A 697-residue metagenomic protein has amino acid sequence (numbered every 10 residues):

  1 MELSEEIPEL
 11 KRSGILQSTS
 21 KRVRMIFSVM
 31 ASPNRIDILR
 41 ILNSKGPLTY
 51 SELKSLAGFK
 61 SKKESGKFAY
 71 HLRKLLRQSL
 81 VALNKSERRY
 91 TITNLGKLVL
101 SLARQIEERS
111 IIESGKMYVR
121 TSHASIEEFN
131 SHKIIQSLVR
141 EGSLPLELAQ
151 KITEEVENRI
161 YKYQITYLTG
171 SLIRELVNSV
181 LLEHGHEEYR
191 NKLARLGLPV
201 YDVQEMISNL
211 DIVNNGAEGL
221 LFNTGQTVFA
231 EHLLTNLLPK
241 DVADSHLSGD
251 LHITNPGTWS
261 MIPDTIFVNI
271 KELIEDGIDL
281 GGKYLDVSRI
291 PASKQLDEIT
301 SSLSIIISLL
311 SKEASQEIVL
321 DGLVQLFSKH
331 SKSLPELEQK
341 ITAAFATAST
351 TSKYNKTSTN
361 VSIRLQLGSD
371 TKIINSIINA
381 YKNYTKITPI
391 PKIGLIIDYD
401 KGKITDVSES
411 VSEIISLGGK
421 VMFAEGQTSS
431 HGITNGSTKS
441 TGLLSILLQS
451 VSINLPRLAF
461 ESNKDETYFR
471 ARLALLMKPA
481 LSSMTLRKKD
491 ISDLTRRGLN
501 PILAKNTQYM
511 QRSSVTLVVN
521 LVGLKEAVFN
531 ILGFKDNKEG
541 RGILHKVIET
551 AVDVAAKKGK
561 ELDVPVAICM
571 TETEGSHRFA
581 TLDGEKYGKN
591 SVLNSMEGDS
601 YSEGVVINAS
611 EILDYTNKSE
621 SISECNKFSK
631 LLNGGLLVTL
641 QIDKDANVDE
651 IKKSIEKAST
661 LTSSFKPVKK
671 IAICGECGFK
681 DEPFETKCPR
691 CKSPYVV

Functional and structural regions predicted by a protein language model:
K11-I41: Short alpha-helical segments that sit at the start of domains
S28-N34, S86-E107: Short, cationic-aromatic polyanion-contact patches
L39, A69-R73, V81, E113-S114: Short, hydrophobic-biased segments on the C-terminal half of alpha helices that form "recognition helices"
P47-A57: Short acidic, hydrophobic short linear motifs in intrinsically disordered regions
S61-R77: Short amphipathic alpha-helical interaction segments
L76-S86, K560-V566: A short, conserved structural fragment
K97-R120, S143: Short, amphipathic alpha-helical interaction segments positioned at domain boundaries
N209-S513, F534-N537, R541-V697: Conserved catalytic cores of very large enzyme subunits
